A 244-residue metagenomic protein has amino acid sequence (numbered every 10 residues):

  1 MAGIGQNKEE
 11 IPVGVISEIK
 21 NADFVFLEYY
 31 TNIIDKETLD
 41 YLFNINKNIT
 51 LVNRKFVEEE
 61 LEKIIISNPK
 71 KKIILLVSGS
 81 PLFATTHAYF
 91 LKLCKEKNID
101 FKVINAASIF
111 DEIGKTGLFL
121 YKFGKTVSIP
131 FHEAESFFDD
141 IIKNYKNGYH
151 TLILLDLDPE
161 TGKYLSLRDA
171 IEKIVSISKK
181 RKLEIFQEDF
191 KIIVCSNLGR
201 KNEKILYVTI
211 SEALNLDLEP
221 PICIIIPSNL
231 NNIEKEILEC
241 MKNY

Functional and structural regions predicted by a protein language model:
M1-D100: Class I S-adenosyl-L-methionine
D23-F24, I49-T50, K72-L75, K102 (+6 more regions): Structural motif
T31, S80, A107-I109, D158-P159 (+1 more regions): Short beta-alpha junction loops
F56-E58, S108, V127, G199 (+1 more regions): Residue-level detector of flexible, active-site-proximal loop/helix-junction positions within diverse enzyme catalytic
L61-N68, I141-I142, A213-N215: Short amphipathic alpha-helix with an adjacent loop that forms part of the alpha/beta core around
G79-L152: Class I SAM-dependent methyltransferase SAM-binding "motif I" and its flanking Rossmann-like core
Y145-Y244: A contiguous loop/helix-start segment that scaffolds small-molecule binding in enzyme catalytic cores
